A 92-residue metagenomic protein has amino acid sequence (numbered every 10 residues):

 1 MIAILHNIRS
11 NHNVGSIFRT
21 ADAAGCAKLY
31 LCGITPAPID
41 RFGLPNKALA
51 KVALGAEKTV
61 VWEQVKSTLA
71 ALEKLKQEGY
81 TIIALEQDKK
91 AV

Functional and structural regions predicted by a protein language model:
M1-Q87: RNA substrate-binding interface of SAM-dependent RNA methyltransferases
